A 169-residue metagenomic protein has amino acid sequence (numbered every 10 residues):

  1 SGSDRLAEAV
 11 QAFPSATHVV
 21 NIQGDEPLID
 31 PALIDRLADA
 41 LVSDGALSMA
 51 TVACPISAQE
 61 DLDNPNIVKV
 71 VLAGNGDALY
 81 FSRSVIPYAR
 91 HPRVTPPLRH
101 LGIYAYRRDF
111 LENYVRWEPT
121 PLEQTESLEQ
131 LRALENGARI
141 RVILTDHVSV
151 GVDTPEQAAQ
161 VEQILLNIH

Functional and structural regions predicted by a protein language model:
S1-D39: Short phosphate-binding loop-to-helix
S1-D4, S57, S149-V150: A short acidic, often aromatic-flanked loop/helix-cap motif at beta-alpha or helix-coil junctions that lines enzyme
G2-L6, I34, A78, L111 (+2 more regions): A general structural signal for well-ordered alpha-helical segments in protein cores
A7-Q11, P65-V68, A159: Short, surface-exposed amphipathic charged segments that create phosphate/polyanion-binding patches used for binding
S15-A16, D44-L47, A138: Short, high-confidence coil segments that cap the C-terminus of an alpha-helix and link into the following beta-strand
V19-I22, A50-V52, Y114, R141-T145: Short beta-strands and strand-loop turn motifs
I29-T120: Conserved core of the sugar-phosphate nucleotidyltransferase
T95-H169: Conserved alpha/beta core of the MobA/IspD/sugar-nucleotide pyrophosphorylase nucleotidyltransferase superfamily
